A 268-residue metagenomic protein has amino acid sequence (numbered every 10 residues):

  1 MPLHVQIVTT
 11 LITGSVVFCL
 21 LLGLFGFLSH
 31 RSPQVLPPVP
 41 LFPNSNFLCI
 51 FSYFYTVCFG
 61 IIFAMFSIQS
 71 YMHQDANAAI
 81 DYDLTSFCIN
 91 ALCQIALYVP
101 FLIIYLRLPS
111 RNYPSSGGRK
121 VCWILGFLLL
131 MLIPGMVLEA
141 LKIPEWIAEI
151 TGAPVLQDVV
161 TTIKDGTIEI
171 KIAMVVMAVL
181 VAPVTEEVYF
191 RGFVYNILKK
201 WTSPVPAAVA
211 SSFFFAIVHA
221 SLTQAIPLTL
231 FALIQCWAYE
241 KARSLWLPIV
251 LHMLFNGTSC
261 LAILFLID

Functional and structural regions predicted by a protein language model:
M1-Y113, L261-D268: N-terminal, membrane-interfacial amphipathic/helix-forming hydrophobic leader that caps and precedes the first
P2-V5, P40-S45, N77-T85, S115 (+6 more regions): Juxtamembrane/transmembrane-helix boundary motifs in multi-pass membrane proteins
T10, S45-I50, F54, Y82-Q94 (+5 more regions): Residue-level signature of transmembrane alpha-helical entry/exit and packing/kink sites in multi-pass membrane
T13-G23, L130-M136, P154-D268: Transmembrane helix-loop-helix hairpins at the membrane interface of multi-pass integral membrane proteins
L28-P33, Y71-A76, L108-Y113, K142-W146 (+9 more regions): Membrane-interfacial segments
Q69-C93, I103-V181: Juxtamembrane helix-loop-helix connectors linking adjacent transmembrane helices in multi-pass membrane enzymes
